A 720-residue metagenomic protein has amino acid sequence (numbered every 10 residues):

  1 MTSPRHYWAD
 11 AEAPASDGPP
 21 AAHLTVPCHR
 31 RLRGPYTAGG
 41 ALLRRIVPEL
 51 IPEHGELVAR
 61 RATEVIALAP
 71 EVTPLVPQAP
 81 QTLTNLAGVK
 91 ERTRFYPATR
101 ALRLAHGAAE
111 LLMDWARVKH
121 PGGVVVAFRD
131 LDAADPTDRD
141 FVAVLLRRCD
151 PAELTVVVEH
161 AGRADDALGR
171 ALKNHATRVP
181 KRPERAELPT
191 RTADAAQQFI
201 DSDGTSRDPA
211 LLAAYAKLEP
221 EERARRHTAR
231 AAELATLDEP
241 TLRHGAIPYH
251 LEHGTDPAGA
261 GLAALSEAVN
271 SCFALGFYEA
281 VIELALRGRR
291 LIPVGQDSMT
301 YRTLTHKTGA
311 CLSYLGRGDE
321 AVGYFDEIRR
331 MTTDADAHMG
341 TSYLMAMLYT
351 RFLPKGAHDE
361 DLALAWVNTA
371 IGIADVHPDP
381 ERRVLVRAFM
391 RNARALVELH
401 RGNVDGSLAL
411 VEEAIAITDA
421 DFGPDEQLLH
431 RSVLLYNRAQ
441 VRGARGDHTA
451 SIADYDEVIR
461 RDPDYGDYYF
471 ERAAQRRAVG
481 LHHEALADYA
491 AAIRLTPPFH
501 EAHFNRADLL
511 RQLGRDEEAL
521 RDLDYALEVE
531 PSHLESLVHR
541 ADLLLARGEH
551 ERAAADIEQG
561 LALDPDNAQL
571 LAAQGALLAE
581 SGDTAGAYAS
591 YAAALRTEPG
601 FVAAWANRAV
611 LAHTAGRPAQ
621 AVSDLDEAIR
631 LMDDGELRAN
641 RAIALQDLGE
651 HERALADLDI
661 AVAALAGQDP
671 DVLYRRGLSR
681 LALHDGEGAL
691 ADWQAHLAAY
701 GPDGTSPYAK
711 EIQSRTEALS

Functional and structural regions predicted by a protein language model:
M1-S3, T37, R44, P48 (+7 more regions): Short linear X-Pro dipeptides
V156, R170-E283, R290-L291: Short secondary-structure boundary elements
T236-E239, L251-T255, R290-Y301, R330-G340 (+4 more regions): Flexible helix-coil transition and linker loops at the boundaries of alpha-helical arrays
L291, M331-D334, I373, I417 (+8 more regions): Structural marker of alpha-solenoid helical repeat scaffolds
R302, D336-M339, A388, S432 (+8 more regions): Helix-start (N-cap) detector for alpha-helical repeat units in TPR-like alpha-solenoids, especially tetratricopeptide
